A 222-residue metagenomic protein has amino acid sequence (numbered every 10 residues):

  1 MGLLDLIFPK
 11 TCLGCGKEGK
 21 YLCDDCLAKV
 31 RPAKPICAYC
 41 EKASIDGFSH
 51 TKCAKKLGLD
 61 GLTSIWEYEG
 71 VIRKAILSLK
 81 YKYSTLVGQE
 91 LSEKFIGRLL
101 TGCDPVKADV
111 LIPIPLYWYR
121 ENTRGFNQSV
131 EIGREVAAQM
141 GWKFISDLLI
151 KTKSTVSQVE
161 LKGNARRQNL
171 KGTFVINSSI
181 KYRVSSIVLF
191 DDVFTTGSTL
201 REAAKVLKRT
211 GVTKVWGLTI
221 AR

Functional and structural regions predicted by a protein language model:
M1-D191, T195-R222: Glycine-rich phosphate/pyrophosphate-handling loop used in enzymes and phosphotransfer proteins
